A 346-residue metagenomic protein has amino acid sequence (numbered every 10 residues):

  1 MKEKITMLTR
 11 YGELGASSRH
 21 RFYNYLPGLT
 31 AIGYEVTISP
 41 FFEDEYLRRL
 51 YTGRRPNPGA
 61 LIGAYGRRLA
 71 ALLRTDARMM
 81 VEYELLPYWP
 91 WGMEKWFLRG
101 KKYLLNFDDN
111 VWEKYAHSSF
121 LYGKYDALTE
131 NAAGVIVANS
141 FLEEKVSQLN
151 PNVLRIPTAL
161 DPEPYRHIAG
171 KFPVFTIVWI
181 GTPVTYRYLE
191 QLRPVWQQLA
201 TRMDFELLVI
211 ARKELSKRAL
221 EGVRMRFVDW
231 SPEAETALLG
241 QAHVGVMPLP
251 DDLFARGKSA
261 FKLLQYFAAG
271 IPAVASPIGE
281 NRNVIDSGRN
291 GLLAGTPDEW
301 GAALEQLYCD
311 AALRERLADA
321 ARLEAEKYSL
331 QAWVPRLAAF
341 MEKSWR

Functional and structural regions predicted by a protein language model:
E13-G28, I32, I38-S39, D161-P164 (+1 more regions): Conserved catalytic-core segment of nucleotide-activated headgroup transferases in glycan assembly
G66-D76, Y88-W89, M93-K101, L105 (+2 more regions): Membrane-proximal helix-turn-helix segments that form the acceptor-binding/catalytic region of lipid-linked
E113, P157-V174, R346: Acidic anion/phosphate-binding donor-loop and adjacent secondary structure in glycosyltransferase catalytic cores
E113-S119, L128-R155, P162, Y188 (+1 more regions): A short, active-site helix/loop in glycosyltransferases that binds the activated sugar's phosphate group
R187, P232-L238, H243-A268, A275-N283: Nucleotide-sugar-dependent
S287-D298, Q306-A312: Conserved acidic donor-binding segment of nucleotide-sugar-dependent glycosyltransferases
L313-K327, A339: A short, well-ordered alpha-helix in the C-terminal region of glycosyltransferases
L330-R346: C-terminal alpha-helical cap of glycosyltransferases
